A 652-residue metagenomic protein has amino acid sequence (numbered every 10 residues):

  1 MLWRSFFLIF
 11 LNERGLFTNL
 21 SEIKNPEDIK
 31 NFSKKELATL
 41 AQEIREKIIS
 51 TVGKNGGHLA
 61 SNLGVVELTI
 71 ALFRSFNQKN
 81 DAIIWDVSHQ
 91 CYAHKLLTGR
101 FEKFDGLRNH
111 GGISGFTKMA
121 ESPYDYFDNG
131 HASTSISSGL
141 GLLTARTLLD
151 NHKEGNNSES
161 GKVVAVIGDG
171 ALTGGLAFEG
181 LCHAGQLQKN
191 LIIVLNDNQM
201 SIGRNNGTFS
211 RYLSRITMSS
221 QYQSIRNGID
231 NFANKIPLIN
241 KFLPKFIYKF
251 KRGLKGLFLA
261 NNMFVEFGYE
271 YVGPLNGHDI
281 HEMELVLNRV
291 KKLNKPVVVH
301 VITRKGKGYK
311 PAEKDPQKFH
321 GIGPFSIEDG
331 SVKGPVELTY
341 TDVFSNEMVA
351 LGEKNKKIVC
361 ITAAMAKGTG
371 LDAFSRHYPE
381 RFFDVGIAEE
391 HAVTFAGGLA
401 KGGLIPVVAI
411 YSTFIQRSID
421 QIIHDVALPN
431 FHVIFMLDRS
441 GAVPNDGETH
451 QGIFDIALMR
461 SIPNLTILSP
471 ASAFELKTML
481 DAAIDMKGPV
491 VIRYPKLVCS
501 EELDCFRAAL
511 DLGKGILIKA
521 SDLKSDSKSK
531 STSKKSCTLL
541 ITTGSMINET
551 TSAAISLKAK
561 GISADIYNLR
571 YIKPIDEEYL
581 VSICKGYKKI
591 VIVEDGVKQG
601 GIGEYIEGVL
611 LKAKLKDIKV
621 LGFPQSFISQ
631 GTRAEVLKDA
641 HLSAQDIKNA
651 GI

Functional and structural regions predicted by a protein language model:
G15-T98, M263-E284, L293, V297-T303: N-terminal amphipathic, basic-rich helices that act as targeting or association modules
L20, Q199-F344: Long, well-ordered, tryptophan-enriched scaffold segments
H58-L187, K357-I358, T362-A363, L371-D372: Cofactor-binding active-site loop characterized by glycine-rich and histidine/acidic residues
A82, T303-I415, Q421-F431, G488 (+2 more regions): Non-catalytic terminal/interface segments that mediate subunit docking, oligomerization, and allosteric communication
A145, L285-N288, H320-G321, T339-K354 (+5 more regions): Glycine-/acidic-rich phosphate or pyrophosphate-binding loops and their flanking alpha/beta elements
L243-P311, H432-L437, I456-C505, A644-I652: Structural signature of the thiamine diphosphate
P324-I327, V332-V336, P444-D446, T466 (+2 more regions): Peripheral docking tails and interdomain loops at the edges of cofactor- or intermediate-handling domains
D384-V385, T551-I583: Generic long, charged, amphipathic alpha-helical segments
